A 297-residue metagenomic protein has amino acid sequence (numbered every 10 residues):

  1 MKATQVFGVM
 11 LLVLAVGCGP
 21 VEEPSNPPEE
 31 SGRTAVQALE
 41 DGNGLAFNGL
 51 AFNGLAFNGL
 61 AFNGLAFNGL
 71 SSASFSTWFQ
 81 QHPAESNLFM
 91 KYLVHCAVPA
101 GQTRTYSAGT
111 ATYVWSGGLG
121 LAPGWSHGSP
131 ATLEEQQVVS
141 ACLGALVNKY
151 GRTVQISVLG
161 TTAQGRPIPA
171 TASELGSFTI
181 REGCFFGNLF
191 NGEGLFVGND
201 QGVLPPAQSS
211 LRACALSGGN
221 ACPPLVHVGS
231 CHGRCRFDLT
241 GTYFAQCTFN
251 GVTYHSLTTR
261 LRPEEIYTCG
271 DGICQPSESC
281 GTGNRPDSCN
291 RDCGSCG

Functional and structural regions predicted by a protein language model:
M1-G8: Bacterial N-terminal signal peptides that target proteins for export
L14-G17: C-terminal motif of bacterial Sec signal peptides marking the signal peptidase cleavage site
G19-S25: Bacterial lipoprotein signal-peptidase II cleavage site
N26-G49: Post-signal peptide N-terminal segment of mature Sec-exported envelope proteins
N68-I266: Long, compositionally biased low-complexity segments
Y267-G297: Cysteine-rich modules of extracellular adhesion/ECM and protease-associated proteins
